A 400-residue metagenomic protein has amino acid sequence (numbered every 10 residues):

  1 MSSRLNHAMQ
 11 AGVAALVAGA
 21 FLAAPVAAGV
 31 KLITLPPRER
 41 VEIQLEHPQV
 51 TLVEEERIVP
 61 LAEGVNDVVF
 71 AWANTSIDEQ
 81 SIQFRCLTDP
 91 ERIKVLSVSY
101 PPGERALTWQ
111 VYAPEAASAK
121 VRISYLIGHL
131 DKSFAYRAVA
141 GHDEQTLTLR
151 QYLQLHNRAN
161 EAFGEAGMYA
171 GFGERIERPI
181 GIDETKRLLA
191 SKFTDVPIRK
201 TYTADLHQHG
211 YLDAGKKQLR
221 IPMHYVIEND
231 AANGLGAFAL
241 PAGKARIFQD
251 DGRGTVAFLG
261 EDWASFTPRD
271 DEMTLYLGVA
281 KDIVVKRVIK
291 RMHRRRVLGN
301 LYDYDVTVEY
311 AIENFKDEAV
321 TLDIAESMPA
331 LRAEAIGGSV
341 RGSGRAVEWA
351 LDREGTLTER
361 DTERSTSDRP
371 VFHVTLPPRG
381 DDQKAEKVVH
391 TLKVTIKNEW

Functional and structural regions predicted by a protein language model:
S2-H7, V13-V17, F21-W400: Long, intrinsically disordered, low-complexity accessory segments associated with secretion and vesicular trafficking
